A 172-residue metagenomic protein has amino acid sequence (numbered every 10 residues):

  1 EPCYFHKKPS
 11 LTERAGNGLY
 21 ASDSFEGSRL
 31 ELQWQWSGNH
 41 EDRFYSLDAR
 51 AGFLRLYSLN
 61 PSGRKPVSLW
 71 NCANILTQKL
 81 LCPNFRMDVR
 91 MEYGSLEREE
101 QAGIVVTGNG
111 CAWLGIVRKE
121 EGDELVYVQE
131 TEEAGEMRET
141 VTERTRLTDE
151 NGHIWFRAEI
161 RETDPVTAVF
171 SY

Functional and structural regions predicted by a protein language model:
E1-Y172: Extracellular glycan-recognition regions
